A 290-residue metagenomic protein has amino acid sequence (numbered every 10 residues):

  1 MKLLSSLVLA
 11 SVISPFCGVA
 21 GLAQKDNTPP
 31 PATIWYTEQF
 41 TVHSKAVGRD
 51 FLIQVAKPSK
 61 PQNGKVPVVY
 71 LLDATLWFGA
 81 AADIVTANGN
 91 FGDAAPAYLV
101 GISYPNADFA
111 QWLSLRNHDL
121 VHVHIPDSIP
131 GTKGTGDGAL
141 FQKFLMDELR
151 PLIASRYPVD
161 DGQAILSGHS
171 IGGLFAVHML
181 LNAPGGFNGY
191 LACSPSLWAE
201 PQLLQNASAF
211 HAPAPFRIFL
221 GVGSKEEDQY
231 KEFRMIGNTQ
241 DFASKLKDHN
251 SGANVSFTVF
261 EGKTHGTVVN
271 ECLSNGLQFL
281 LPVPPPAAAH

Functional and structural regions predicted by a protein language model:
L7-G18: Bacterial N-terminal signal peptides
G21-P67, V255: A domain-start/cap signature at the N-terminus of enzymes
G64-F144, E148, L152-R156: Serine-hydrolase catalytic machinery in alpha/beta-hydrolase-like enzymes
P158-H169, Y190: Alpha/beta-hydrolase fold nucleophile elbow
G168-G172, A176: Gly/Ala-rich beta-loop-alpha elbow adjacent to hydrolase catalytic centers
H178-N188: Conserved hydrolase catalytic core segment
G186-L197: A conserved short beta-strand
S196-K263: The feature captures the conserved acid-bearing segment of alpha/beta-hydrolase catalytic domains
